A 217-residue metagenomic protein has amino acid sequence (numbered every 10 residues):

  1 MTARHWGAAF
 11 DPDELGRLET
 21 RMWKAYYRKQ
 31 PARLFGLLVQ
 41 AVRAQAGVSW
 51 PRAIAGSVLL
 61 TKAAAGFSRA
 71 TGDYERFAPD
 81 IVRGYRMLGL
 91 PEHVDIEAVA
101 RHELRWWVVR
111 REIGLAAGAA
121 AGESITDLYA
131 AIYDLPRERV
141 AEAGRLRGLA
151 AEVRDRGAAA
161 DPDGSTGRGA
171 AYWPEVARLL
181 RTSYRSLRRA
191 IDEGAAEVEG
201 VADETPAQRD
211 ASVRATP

Functional and structural regions predicted by a protein language model:
R4-P12, Q40-G47: Solenoid-like repeat scaffolds
D11-E19: Generic helix N-cap/helix-start motif at coil->alpha-helix transitions
W23-Y27, A65-R69: Hydrophobic/aromatic side-chain positions at a characteristic register within alpha-helices of tetratricopeptide repeats
G36-G66: Short, charge-rich amphipathic alpha-helical segments embedded in non-transmembrane helical bundles/solenoids
V42-R43, V82-R86, A177: Amphipathic alpha-helical segments of tetratricopeptide repeats
V82-P162: Extended amphipathic alpha-helical interaction segments
L128-P217: Glycine-rich, aromatic-bearing surface loops/beta-hairpins
